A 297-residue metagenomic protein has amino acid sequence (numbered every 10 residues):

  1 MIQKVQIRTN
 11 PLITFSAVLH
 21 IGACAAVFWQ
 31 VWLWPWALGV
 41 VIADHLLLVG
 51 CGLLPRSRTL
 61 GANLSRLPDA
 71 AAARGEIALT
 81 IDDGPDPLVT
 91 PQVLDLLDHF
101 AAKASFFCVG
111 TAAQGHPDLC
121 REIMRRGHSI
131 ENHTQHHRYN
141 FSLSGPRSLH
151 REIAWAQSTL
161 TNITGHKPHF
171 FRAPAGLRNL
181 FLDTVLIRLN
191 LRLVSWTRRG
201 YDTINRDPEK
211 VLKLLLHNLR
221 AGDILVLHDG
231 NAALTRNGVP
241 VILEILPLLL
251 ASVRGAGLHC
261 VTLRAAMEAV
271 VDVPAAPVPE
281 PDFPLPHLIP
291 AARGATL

Functional and structural regions predicted by a protein language model:
M1-S65: N-terminal membrane-anchoring alpha-helices
G50-L53, S57-A72, N237-L297: C-terminal domain-boundary segment and adjacent tail
G52-F141, W155, T159, H259: Active-site beta->alpha N-cap acidic-glycine motif
I81-D83, C108-G110, N132-T134, A173-A175 (+3 more regions): A cross-domain feature marking catalytic cores of carbohydrate-active enzymes and several ubiquitous metabolic/repair
G84-L88, C108-P117, R138-R147, R172-L180 (+1 more regions): Acidic-and-aromatic substrate-binding clefts and catalytic sites of carbohydrate-active enzymes
L94-C108, H128-S129, G145-N179, T184-R192 (+2 more regions): CE4/NodB-like, metal-dependent polysaccharide N-deacetylase domain that modifies extracellular/periplasmic N-acetylated
H136-Y139, R199-G200, N231-L234: A short, flexible beta-alpha/helix-coil linker loop
L177, L182-N218, L258-A269, H287: His/Asp/Glu-enriched short active-site or ligand-binding loop at hydrolase and phosphoryl-transfer sites
